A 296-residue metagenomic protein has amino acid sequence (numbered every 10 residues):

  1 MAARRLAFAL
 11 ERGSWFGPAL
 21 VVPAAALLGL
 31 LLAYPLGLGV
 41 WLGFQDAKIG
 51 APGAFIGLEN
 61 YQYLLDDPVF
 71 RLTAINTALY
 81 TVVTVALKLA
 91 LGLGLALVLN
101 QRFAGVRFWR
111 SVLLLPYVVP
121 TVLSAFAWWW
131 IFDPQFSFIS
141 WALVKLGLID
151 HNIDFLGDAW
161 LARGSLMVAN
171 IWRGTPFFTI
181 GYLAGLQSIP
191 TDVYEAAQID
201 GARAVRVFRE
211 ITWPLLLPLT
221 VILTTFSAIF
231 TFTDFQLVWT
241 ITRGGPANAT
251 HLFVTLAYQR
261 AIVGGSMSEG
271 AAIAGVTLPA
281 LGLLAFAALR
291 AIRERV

Functional and structural regions predicted by a protein language model:
M1-R12: Short, Lys/Arg-rich, polar N-terminal cytosolic tail immediately upstream of the first transmembrane signal-anchor
F16-V296: A structural signal for multi-pass alpha-helical bundles of membrane permease subunits that mediate small-molecule
